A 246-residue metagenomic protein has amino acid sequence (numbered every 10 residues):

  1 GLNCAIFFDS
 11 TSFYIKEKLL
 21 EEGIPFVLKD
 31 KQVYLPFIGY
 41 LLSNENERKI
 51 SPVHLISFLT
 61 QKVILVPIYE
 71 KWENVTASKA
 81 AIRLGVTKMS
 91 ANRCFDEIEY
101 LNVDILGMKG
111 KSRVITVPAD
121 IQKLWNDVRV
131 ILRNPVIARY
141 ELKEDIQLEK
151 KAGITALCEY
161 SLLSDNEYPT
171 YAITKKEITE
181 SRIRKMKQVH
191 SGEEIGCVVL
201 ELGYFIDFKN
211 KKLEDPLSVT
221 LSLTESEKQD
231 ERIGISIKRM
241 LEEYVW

Functional and structural regions predicted by a protein language model:
G1-E22, F26, P36, W125-W246: Long, low-complexity, charge-rich intrinsically disordered regions
F7, S51, V86: Conserved aromatic-histidine-acidic binding/catalytic patches
K16-E21, N44-P52, I68-E73: Noncatalytic linker/hinge segments flanking ATPase motor cores
F26-L42: Short, structured interface segments
I38-K62: Short alpha-helical segments that sit at the start of domains
G39-N46, T87-A91, V103-D104, E243-Y244: Short amphipathic alpha-helical patches
L59-A119: Loop-centered beta-sheet repeat module
F95-E149: Aromatic-anchored, glycine/proline-accented short structural segments that stabilize local strand-turns or short
